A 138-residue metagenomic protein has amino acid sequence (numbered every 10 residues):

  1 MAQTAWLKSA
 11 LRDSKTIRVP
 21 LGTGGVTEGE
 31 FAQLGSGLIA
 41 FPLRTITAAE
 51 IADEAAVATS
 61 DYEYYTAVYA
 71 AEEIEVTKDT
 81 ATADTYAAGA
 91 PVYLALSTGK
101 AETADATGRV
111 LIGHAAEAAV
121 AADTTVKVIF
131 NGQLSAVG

Functional and structural regions predicted by a protein language model:
M1-G138: Surface-exposed, low-hydrophobicity beta-strand/loop segments enriched in small/polar/acidic residues
